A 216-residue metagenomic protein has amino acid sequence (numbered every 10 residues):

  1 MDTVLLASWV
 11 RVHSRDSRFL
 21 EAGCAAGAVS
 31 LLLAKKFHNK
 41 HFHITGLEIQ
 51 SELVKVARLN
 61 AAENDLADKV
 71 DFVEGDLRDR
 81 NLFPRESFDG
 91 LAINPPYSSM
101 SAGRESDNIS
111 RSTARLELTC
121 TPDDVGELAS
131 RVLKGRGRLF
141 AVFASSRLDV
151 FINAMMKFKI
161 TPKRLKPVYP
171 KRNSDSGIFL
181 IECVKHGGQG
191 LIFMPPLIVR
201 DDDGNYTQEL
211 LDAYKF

Functional and structural regions predicted by a protein language model:
M1-D2: A generic structural signal for residues located within well-ordered alpha-helices of large catalytic or ligand-binding
A7, D107-S110, K157-F158: Glycine-rich, phosphate-binding/catalytic loops in enzymes
S8-R104, E127: Conserved SAM/SAH cofactor-binding pocket of Class I
P95-D124: Mobile active-site "lid"/loop adjacent to the S-adenosyl-L-methionine
S98, F158, H186: Phosphate/oxyanion-binding loops and surfaces in catalytic or ligand/nucleic-acid-binding neighborhoods
T119-S176: Conserved Class I SAM-dependent methyltransferase catalytic core
N173-F216: SAM/dcSAM-binding transferase cores
